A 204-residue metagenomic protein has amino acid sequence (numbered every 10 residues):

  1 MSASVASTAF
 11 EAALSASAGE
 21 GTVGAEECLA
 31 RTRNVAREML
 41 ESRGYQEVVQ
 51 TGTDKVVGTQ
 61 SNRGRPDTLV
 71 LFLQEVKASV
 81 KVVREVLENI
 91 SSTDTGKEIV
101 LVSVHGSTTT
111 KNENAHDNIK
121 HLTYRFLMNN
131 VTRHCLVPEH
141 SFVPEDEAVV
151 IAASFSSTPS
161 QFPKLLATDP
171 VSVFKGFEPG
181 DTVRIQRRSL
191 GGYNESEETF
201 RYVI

Functional and structural regions predicted by a protein language model:
M1-G96, T108-I119, R125-N130, P138 (+1 more regions): Helix-rich terminal scaffold detector
P138-V150, S196: Long beta-strand-rich cores associated with HINT superfamily self-processing modules
S157-D169: Short, structured beta-strand/loop micro-motifs enriched in basic residues and often containing a Trp
V171-V173: Short, conserved secondary-structure segments in the cores of folded domains
D181-T182: Structural motif
R187-R188: Short, surface-exposed secondary-structure boundary micro-motifs
Y193-I204: Short, compositionally biased
